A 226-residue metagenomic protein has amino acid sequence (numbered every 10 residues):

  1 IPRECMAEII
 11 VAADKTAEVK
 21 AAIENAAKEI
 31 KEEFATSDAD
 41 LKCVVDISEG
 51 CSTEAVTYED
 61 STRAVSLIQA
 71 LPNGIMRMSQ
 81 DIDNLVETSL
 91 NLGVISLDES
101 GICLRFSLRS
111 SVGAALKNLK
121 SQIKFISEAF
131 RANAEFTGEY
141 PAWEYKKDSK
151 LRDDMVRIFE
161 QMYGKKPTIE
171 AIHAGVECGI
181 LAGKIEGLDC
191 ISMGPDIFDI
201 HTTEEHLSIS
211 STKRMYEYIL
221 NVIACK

Functional and structural regions predicted by a protein language model:
I1-R109: Midchain, well-structured core segments that form catalytic/ion-binding scaffolds
P2-M6, T53, E144-R157, I180-K184: Short glycine/threonine-rich loop-to-helix capping motif typified by GTGT followed within a few residues by an Asp-Pro
M6, K20, E24, V65 (+5 more regions): Predominant activation on well-ordered alpha-helical scaffold segments within soluble catalytic domains
I9, L41, A132, K165-P167 (+1 more regions): A structural micro-motif
V11-T16, T62-Q69, R77-Q80, K117-K120 (+4 more regions): His/Asp/Glu-rich mid-to-C-terminal helical/loop segments that flank catalytic regions of hydrolases
A13, I23-D38, P72, S127-R131 (+4 more regions): Structural signal for hydrophobic packing residues in well-ordered secondary-structure cores of soluble enzyme domains
Q80, E87-S89, G93-S100, M162-N221: Zn-dependent metallopeptidase/amidohydrolase metal-coordination segment
E87-A174: Substrate-recognition/cap regions that form aromatic- and gly/pro-loop-enriched pockets for small-molecule ligands
